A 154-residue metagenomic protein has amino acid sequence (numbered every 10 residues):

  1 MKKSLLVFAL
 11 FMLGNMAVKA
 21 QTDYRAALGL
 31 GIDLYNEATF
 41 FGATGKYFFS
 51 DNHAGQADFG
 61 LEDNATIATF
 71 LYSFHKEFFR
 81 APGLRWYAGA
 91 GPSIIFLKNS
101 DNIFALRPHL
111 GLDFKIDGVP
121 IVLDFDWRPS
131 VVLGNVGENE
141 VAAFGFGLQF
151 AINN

Functional and structural regions predicted by a protein language model:
M1-S4, K19: Positively charged n-region of N-terminal signal peptides that target proteins for export
S4-G14: Sec-dependent N-terminal signal peptides
K19-E62: Short glycine/proline- and aromatic-enriched beta-strand/turn motifs that initiate or cap beta-hairpins
Y24-A26, E37-F41, N64-A68, L84 (+2 more regions): Residues that define the transmembrane beta-barrel architecture of outer-membrane proteins
Y47-F125: Gram-negative (and chloroplast) outer-membrane scaffold detector with strong preference for beta-barrel transmembrane
F96, V132-G134: Extracellular loop and loop/strand-boundary signature of outer-membrane beta-barrel proteins
D124-S130, G147: C-terminal binding/interaction regions
E140-N154: Outer-membrane beta-barrel "beta-signal"
